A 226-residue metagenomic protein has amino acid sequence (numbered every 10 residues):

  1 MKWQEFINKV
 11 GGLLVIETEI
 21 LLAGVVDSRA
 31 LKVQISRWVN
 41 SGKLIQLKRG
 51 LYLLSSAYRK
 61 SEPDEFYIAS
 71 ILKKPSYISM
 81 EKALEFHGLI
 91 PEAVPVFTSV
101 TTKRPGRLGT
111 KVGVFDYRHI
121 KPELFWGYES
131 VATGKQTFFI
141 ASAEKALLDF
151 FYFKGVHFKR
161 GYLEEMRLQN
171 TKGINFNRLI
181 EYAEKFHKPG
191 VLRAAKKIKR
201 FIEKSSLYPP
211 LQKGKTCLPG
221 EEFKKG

Functional and structural regions predicted by a protein language model:
M1-P75: Short beta-edge/loop segments at beta->alpha junctions of small alpha/beta modules that act as binding/recognition
L44-I45, K145, T216: Short linear sequence motifs
S55-Y208, G226: Nucleic-acid-binding surface
P210, K215-K225: Short Gly/Ser/Thr- and charged-rich N-terminal loops/segments that act as flexible capping/hinge elements
